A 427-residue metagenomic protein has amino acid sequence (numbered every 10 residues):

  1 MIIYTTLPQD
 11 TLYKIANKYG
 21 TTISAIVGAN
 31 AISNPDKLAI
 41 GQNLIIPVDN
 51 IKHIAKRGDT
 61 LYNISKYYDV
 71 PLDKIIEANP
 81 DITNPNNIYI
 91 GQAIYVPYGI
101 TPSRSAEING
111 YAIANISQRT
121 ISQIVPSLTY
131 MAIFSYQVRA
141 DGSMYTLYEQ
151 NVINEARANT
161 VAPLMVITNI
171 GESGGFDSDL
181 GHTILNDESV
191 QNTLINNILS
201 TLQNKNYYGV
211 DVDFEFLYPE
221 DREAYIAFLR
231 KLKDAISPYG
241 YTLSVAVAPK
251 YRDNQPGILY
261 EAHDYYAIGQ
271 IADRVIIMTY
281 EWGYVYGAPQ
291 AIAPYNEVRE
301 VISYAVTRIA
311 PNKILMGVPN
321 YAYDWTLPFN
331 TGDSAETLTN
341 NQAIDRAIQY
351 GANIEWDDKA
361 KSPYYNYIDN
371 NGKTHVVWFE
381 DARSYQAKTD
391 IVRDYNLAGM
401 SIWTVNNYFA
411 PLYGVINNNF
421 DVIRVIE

Functional and structural regions predicted by a protein language model:
M1-G20, Q42-D69, Q92: Primarily a LysM-type cell-wall glycan-binding module
I94, N151-S189, N197-K205, G209 (+2 more regions): Substrate-binding cleft and catalytic face of glycoside hydrolase catalytic domains, especially the flexible beta-alpha
G99-N192: Glycan-recognition patch characteristic of GH18 chitinases/ENGases and related GlcNAc/peptidoglycan-binding proteins
A112-S127, E188-Q203, G257-Y266, E380-R393: Short, acidic/polar
M131, V212, V275, M316 (+2 more regions): Conserved, mostly hydrophobic/aromatic
A132-S135, I195-A224, R274-A288: Active-site groove signature of glycoside hydrolases
A140-L147, R222-A227, K231-Q349: Substrate-binding surface in catalytic domains of secreted glycosidases
V166-G181, N320-K388, N418-E427: Glycan-binding loop/region signatures in secreted carbohydrate-active enzymes
